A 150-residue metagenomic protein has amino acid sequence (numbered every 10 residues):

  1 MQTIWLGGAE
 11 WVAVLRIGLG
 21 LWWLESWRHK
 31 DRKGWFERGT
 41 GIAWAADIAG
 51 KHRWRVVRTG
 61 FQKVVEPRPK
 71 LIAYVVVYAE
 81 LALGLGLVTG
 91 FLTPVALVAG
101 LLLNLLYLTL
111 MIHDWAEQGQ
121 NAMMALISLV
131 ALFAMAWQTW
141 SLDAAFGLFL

Functional and structural regions predicted by a protein language model:
M1-L85, T89-L150: Extended, low-polarity transmembrane helix blocks
